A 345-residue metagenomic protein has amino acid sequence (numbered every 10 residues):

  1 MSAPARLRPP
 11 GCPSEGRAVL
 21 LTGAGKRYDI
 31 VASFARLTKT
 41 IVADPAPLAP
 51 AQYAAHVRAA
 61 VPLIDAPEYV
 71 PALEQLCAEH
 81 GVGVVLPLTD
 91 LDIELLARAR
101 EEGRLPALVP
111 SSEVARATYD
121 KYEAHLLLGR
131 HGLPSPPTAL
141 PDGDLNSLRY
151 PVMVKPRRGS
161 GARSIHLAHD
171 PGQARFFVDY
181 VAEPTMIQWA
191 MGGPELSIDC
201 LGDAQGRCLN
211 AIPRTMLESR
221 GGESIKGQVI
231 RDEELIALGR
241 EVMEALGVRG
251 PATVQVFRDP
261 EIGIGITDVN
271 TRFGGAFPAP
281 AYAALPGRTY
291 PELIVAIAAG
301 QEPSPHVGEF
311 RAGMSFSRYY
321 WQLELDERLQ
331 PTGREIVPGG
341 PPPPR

Functional and structural regions predicted by a protein language model:
M1-P110: ATP-binding N-terminal substructure of ATP-dependent carboxylate-amine bond-forming enzymes
R17, P136, Y150-V152, R163 (+4 more regions): Change "...and in nucleic-acid phosphodiester-cleaving endonucleases..." to "...and in nucleic-acid processing enzymes
T22, A43, V154, Q188 (+2 more regions): Active-site flanking residues adjacent to catalytic metal/cofactor-binding acidic residues
P50-H56, E68-P71, A115-E123, S164-I165 (+1 more regions): Short, charged, surface-exposed secondary-structure boundary motifs
A59, H80, R231-R345: ATP-dependent carboxylate activation and anion-phosphoryl transfer catalytic cores that bind Mg-ATP to form
R104, V114-G192, D203-R207, E233 (+1 more regions): Active-site nucleotide/adenylate-binding loops and adjacent lid/helix of ATP-dependent enzymes
A168-G247, F257-G265: Phosphate-binding site of ATP-dependent enzymes
